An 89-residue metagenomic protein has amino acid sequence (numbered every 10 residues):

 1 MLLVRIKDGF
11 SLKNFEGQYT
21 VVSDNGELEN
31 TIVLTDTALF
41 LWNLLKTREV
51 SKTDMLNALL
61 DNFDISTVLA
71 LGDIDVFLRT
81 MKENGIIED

Functional and structural regions predicted by a protein language model:
M1-N43: Acidic, low-complexity/disordered tracts enriched in E/D and polar residues
N30-D89: Long, charge-rich, low-complexity alpha-helical segments
